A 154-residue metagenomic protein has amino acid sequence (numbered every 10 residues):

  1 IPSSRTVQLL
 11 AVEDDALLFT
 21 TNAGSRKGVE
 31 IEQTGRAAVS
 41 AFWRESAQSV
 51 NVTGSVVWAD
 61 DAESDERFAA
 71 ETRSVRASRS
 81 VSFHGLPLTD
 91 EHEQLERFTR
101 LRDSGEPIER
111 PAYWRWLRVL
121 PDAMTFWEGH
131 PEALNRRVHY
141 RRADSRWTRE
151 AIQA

Functional and structural regions predicted by a protein language model:
S3, I31-Q33, P131-A133: Short glycine/proline-enriched turns and hinge-like loops at secondary-structure junctions
S3, L17-F19, W43, W114-L117 (+1 more regions): Tryptophan-centric aromatic hotspots in well-structured domains and transmembrane helices
R5-Q8: Conserved beta-strand in the GNAT
L10-N51: A short mixed-secondary-structure module that forms the rim of ligand-binding clefts
Q48-A154: Charged, gly/pro-rich active-site loop segments
